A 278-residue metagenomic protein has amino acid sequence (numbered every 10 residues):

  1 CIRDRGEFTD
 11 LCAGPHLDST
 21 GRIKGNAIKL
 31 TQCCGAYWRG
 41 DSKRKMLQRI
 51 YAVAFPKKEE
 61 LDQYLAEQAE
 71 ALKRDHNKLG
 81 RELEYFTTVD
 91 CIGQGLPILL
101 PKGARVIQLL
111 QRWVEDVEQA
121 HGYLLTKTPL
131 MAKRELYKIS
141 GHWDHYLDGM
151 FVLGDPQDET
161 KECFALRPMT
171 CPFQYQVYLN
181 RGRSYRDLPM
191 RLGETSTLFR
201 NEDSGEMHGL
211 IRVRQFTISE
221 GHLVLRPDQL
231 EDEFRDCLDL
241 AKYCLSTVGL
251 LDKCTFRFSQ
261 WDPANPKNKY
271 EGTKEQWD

Functional and structural regions predicted by a protein language model:
R3-M207, I211, L223, K242 (+2 more regions): Auxiliary tRNA-acceptor-end handling modules of aminoacyl-tRNA synthetases
R3-R5, S246-D278: Metal-assisted phosphate- and nucleotidyl-transfer catalytic regions
A54, L225-P227, Q260-D262: Non-catalytic surface loops within mature trypsin-like serine protease
Q94-R105, E220-L230, P266-E275: Short histidine-centered catalytic/ligand-binding loop motif
V106, L110, C237, Q276: Hydrophobic (often cysteine-bearing) scaffold residues that line and stabilize catalytic clefts of nucleotide/cofactor
Q215-T217: A short glycine-rich beta-alpha junction/loop motif
R226-L251: Long hydrophobic segments that form regular secondary structure
